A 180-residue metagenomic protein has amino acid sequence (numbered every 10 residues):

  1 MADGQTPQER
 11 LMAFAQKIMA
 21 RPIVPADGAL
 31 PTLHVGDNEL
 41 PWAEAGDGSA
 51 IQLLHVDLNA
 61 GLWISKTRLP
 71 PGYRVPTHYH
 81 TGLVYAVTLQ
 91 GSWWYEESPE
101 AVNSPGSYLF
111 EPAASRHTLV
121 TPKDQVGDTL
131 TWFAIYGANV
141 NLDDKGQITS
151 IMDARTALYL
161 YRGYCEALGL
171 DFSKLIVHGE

Functional and structural regions predicted by a protein language model:
M1-G61, I151, L158-E180: A short, N-terminal "cap"/entry segment at the start of jelly-roll beta-barrel domains of the cupin/DSBH fold
G46-H55, A60-Y79, P112-R116: Conserved short histidine dyad/triad with adjacent acidic residue
L58, W94-R116: Short acidic-glycine-tyrosine-enriched beta hairpin
K66-R68, S92, A134: Residue-level recognition of well-ordered beta-strand positions that form the cores of beta-sheet-rich folds across
P70-P71, Y79-S98: Glycine- and acidic-residue-biased ligand/ion/polar-headgroup-sensing regions
F110, Q125-D143: A short hydrophobic beta-strand segment most commonly corresponding to one strand of the jelly-roll/cupin
A114-S115, V120, Y136: Short, surface-exposed secondary-structure boundary micro-motifs
V140-D153, L160: Short, charged interaction patches at domain edges and termini
